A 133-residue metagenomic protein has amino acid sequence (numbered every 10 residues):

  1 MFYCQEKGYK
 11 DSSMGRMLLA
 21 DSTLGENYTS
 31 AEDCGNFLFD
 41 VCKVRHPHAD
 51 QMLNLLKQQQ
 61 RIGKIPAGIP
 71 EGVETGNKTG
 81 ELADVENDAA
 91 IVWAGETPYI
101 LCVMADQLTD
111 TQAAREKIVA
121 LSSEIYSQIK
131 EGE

Functional and structural regions predicted by a protein language model:
M1-V44: Mid-domain, small-residue-enriched loop/turn segments at the edges of structured enzyme/sensor domains
S13-G15, K64-G68: Glycine- and aromatic-rich loop/turn segments at beta-sheet edges
F37-G63, T79-E133: Structured C-terminal helix/loop/strand segments within mature extracytoplasmic catalytic/sensor domains
I69-G76: Short Pro/Gly-enriched beta-strand edge/turn motifs at strand-loop
